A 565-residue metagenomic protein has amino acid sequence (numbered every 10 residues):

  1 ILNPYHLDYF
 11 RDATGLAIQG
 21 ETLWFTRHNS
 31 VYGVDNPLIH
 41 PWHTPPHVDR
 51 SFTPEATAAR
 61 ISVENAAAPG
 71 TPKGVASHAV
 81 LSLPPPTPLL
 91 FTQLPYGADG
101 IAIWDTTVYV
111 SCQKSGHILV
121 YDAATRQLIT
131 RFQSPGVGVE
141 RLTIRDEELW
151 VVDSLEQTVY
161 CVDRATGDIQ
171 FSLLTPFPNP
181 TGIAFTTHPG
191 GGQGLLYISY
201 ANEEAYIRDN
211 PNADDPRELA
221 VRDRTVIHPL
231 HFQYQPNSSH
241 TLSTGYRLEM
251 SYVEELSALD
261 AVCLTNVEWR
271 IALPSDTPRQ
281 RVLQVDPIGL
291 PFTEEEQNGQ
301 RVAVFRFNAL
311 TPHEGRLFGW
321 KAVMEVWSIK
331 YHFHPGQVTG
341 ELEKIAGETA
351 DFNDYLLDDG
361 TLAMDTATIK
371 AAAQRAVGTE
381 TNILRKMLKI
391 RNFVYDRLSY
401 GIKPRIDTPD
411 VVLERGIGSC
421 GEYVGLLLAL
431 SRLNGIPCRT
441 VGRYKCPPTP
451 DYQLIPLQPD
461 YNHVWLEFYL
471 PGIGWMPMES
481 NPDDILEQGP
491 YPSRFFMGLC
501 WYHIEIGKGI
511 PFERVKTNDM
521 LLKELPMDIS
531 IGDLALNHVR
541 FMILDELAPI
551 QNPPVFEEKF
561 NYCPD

Functional and structural regions predicted by a protein language model:
Y5-Y9, F91-L94, R131-P135, L173-P176: Surface loop/turn motifs at the tips and blade-to-blade linkers of beta-strand repeat domains
R11-A17, G97-A102, V137-R141, N179-T186: Repeated scaffold domains used in trafficking and secretory/extracellular systems, primarily beta-propellers
G20-E21, D105-T106, D146-E148, Q193-G194: Short coil/turn segments that connect the beta-strands within blades of beta-propeller domains
F25-H28, P69, V110-K114, V151-L155 (+1 more regions): Conserved beta-strand positions in repeat-built beta-propeller and related beta-rich domains
D35-I39, L83-P84, D122-R126, D163-T166: Short loop/turn segments that connect beta-strands within beta-propeller blades
N212-K330: Intrinsically disordered, low-complexity N-terminal segments that are enriched in acidic
Q297-G299, P312-E414: Acidic low-complexity segments
E422-E524: Hydrophobic/aromatic-rich core segments of domains that either
